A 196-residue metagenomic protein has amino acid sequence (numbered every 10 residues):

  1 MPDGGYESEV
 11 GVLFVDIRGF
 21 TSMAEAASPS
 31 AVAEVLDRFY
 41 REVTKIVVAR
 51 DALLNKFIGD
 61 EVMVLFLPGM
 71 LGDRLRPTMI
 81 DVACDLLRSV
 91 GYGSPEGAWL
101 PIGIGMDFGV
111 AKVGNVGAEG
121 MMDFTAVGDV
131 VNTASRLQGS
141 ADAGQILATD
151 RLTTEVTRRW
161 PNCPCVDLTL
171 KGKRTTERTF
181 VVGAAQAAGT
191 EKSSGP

Functional and structural regions predicted by a protein language model:
M1-L54, I58, T176, S193: Juxtacatalytic helix/coil linker segments that couple regulatory or sensory modules to the catalytic cores
R18, V110-A111, N132, R151: Alpha-helix/helix-capping structural signal
F20, M63, L152-V156: A generic structural signal for short hydrophobic patches within well-formed alpha-helices
L36-A52, M63, P68-I104, F108 (+1 more regions): Alpha-helical scaffold within the catalytic cores of cyclic-nucleotide enzymes
I58, E96-G105, I146-L152: Acidic/histidine metal-binding catalytic segments
N115-A118: Cytochrome P450 core scaffold surrounding the K-helix E-X-X-R motif and the conserved "meander" helix-loop region
S140-P196: Cytosolic regulatory/linker segments at or just downstream of nucleotide-handling modules in signal-transduction
